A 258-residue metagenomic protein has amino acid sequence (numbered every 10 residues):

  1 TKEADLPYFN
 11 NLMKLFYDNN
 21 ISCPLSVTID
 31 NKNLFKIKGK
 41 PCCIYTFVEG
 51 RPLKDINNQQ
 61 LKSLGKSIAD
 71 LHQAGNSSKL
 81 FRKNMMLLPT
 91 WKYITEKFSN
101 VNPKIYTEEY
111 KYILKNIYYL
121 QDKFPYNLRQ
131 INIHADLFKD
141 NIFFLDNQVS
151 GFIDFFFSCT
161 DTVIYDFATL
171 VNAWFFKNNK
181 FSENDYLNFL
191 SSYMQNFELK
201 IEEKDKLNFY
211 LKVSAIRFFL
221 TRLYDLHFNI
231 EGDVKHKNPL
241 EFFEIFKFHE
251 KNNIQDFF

Functional and structural regions predicted by a protein language model:
T1-K40, D55-S63, D70: A conserved alpha-helical element in kinase catalytic cores
Y17, H72-K79, F175, M194-F197: Protein kinase-like catalytic domain
S26, Y118-Y165: Active-site acidic catalytic loop and adjacent metal/ATP-binding pocket of ATP-dependent phosphoryl transfer enzymes
K38-G50: Conserved short submotifs of the Hanks-type protein kinase catalytic core that shape the nucleotide-binding pocket
D55-E108, L128-Q130: A cross-family kinase active-site recognition segment
I164-E198, S214-I230: Active-site activation/catalytic loop segments of kinase-like enzymes and analogous catalytic loops in related
L199-L211: All-alpha amphipathic helical-bundle segments outside canonical DNA-binding/catalytic cores that form hydrophobic
F218-F258: ATP/Mg2+ or Mg2+-diphosphate-binding catalytic cores that bind nucleotide phosphates or diphosphates via glycine-rich
